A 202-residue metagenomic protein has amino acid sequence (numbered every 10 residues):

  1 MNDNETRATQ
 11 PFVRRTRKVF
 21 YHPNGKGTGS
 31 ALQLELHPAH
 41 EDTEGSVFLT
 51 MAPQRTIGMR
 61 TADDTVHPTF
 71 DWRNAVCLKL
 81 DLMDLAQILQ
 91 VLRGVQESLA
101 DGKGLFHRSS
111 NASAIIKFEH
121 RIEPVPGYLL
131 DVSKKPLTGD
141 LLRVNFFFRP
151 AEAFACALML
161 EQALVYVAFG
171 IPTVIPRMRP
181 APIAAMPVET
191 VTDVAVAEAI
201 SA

Functional and structural regions predicted by a protein language model:
M1-G29, P176-A202: Glycine- and charge-rich intrinsically disordered segments
E5, G29, L36, T61 (+4 more regions): Amphipathic alpha-helical assembly/interaction segments
Q10-T69: N-terminal domain-start interaction segment
G25, L32, L36-T43, L78-K79 (+2 more regions): Short, low-complexity cationic-aromatic patches
I57-L78, S98-K103, L137-F147: A cross-kingdom feature marking solvent-exposed beta-strand/loop segments within repeated, beta-rich binding/scaffold
C77-L105, A153-T173: DNA replication sliding-clamp ring fold and its partner-interaction surfaces
L99-K134: Intrinsic, low-complexity N-terminal interaction/targeting segments
K135-A202: Mixed-charge, glycine-accented linear interaction segment located at domain edges/termini
